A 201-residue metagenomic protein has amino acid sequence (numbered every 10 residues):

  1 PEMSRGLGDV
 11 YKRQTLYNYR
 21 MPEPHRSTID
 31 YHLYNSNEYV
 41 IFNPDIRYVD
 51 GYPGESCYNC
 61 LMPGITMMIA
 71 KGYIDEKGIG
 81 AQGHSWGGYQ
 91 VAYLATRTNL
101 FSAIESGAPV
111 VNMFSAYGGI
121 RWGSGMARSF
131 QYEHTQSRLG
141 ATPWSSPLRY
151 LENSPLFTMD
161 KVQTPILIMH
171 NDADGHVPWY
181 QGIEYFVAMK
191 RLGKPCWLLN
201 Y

Functional and structural regions predicted by a protein language model:
P1-Y11: Single conserved hydrophobic/aromatic residue that forms the stacking wall/gate of nucleotide- or nucleobase-binding
D9, Q14-Y201: Active-site-proximal cap/loop segments of hydrolase catalytic domains
